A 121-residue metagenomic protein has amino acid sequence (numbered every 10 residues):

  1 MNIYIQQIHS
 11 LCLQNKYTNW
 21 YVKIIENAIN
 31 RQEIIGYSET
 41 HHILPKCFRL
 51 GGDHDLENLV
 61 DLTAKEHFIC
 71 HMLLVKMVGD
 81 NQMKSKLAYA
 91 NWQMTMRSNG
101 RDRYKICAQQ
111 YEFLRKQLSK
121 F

Functional and structural regions predicted by a protein language model:
M1-N30, L50-D53, E57: Short, charged surface segments at domain edges that flank catalytic/cofactor-binding sites
L11, N27, L73, M94 (+1 more regions): Residues that form generic nucleotide/phosphate-binding pockets
A28-L62: Histidine-centered nuclease catalytic patch
L59-K86: Short Cys/His-centered divalent metal-binding micro-motifs
H71-L74, W92, G100, C107: Core of folded catalytic or high-affinity ligand/protein-binding domains in predominantly eukaryotic proteins
G79-N99: N-terminal accessory alpha/beta regions
M96-F121: Secondary-structure boundary/linker elements at domain or insertion junctions
